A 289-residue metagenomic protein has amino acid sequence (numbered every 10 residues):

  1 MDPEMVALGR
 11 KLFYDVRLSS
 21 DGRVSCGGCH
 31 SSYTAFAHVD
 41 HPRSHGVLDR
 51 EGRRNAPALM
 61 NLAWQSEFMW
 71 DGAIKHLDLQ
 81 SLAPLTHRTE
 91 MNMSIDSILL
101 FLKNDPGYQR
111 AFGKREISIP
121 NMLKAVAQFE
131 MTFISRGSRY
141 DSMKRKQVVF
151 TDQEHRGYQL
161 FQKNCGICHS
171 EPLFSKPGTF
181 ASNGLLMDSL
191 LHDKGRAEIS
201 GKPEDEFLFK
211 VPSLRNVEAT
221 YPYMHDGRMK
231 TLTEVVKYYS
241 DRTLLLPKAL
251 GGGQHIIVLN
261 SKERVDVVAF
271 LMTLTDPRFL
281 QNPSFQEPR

Functional and structural regions predicted by a protein language model:
M1-R289: Periplasmic c-type cytochrome electron-transfer domains
